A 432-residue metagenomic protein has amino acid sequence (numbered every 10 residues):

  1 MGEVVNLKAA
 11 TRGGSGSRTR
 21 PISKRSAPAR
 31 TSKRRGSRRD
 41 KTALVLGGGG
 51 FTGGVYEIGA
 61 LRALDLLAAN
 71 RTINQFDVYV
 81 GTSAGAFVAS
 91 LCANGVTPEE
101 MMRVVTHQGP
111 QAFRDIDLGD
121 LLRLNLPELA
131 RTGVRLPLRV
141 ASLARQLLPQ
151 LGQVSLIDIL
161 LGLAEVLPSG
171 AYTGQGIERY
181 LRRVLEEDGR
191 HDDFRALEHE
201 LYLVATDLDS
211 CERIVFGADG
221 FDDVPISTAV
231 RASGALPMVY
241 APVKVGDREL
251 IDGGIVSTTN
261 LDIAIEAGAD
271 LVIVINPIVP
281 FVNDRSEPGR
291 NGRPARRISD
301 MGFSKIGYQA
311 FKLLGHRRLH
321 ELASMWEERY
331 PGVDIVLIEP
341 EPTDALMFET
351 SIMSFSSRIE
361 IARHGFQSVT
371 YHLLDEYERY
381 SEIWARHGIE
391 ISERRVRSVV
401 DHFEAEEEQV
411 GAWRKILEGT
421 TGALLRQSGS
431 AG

Functional and structural regions predicted by a protein language model:
G2-T82, S90-G432: Patatin-like phospholipase
